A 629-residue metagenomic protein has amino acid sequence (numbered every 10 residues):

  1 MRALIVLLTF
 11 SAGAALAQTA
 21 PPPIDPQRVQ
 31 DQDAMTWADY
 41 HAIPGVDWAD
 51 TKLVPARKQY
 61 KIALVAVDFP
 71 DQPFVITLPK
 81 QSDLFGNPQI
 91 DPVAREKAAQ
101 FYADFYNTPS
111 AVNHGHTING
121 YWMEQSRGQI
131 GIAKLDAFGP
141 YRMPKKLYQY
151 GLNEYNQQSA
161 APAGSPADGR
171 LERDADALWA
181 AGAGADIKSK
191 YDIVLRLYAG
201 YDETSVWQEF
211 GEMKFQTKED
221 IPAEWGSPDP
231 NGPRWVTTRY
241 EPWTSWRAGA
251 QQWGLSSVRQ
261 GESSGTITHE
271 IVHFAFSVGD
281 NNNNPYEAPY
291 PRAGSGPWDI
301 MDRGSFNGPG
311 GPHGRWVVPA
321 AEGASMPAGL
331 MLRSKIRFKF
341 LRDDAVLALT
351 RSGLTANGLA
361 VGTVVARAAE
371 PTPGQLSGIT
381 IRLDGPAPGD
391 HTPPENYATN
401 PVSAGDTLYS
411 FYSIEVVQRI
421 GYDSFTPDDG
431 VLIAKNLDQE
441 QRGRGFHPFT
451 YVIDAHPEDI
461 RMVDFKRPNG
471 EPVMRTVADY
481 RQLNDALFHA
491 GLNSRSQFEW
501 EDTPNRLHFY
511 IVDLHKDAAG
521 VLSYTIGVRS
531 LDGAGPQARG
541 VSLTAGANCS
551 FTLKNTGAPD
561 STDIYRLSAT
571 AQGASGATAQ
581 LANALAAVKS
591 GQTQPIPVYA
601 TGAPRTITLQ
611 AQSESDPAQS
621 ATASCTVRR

Functional and structural regions predicted by a protein language model:
M1-L7: Sec-dependent signal peptide recognition, specifically the positively charged N-region followed immediately by
A12-A14: N-terminal signal peptide c-region/cleavage motif recognized by signal peptidases
Q18-H313, E322-A324, G353, V365: Active-site-proximal segment of zinc-dependent metalloprotease catalytic domains
T19-H41, V75-Q81, D91, R95-F101 (+8 more regions): Non-catalytic C-terminal accessory/binding modules of secreted extracellular proteins
T544-F551, Q592-Q594, G602-T608: Short, solvent-exposed loop/turn segments enriched in Ser/Thr/Gly
R566-S568, Q610: Beta-strand signatures of extracellular beta-sandwich domains
T578-G602: Intrinsically disordered, low-complexity Pro/Gly/Ser/Thr-rich segments with frequent PxxP/GP/PP motifs and embedded
A603-R629: Terminal connector regions
